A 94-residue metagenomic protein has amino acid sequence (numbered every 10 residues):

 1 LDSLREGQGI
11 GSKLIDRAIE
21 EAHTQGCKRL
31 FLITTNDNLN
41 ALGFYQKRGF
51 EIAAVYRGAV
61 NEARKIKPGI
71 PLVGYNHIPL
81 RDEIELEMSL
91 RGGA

Functional and structural regions predicted by a protein language model:
L1-G7, T34-T35: A short, internal acetyl-CoA/4′-phosphopantetheine-binding micro-motif in the GNAT/acyltransferase core
R5, G9-R17: Conserved acetyl-CoA pyrophosphate-binding loop and the N-cap/start of the following alpha-helix in GNAT-like
A22-T34: Conserved GNAT acetyl-CoA-binding A-motif
T24, I52-A54: A secondary-structure capping/hinge motif
L32-A41, R57-R64: Conserved beta-strand-loop-alpha-helix junction that forms the acyl-donor binding cleft
Y45, F50: Conserved active-site tyrosine of GNAT-family acetyltransferases
A54-E85: Conserved acyl-donor/pantetheine-binding loop and adjacent beta-alpha core of acyl/acetyltransferases and related
L90-A94: Generic C-terminal helix-cap and adjacent flexible tail
